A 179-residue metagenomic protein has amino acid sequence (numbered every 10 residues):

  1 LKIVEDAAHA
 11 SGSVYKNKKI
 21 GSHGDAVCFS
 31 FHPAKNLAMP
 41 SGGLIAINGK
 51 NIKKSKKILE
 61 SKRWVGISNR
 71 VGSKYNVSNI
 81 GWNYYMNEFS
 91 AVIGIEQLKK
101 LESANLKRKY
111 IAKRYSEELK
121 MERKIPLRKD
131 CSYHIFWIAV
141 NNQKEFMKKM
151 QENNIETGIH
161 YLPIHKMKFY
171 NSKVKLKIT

Functional and structural regions predicted by a protein language model:
L1-S30, N36: Conserved PLP phosphate-binding loop immediately N-terminal to the Schiff-base lysine helix in PLP-dependent enzymes
V4-E5, A34, P40, M86-N87 (+1 more regions): Residue-level micro-sites within transmembrane alpha helices that shape and flank functional polar/acidic positions
A7-H9, P33, G43, V65 (+1 more regions): Short, flexible active-site-adjacent loop segments at beta-strand->alpha-helix junctions, enriched in small/polar
V14, K50-T179: PLP-dependent aminotransferase class I/II
N17, G43, T179: Conserved phosphate-binding and hydrolysis motifs of nucleotide-dependent enzymes
G21-S22, A38, Y84, C131: Structured loop/turn residues at beta-strand edges in well-structured enzyme cores
S22-E60: Active-site PLP attachment segment
